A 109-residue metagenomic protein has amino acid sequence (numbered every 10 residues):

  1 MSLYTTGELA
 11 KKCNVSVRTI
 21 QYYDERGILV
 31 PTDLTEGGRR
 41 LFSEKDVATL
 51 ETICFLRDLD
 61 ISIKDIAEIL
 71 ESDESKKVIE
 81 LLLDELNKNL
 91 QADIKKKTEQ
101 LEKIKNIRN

Functional and structural regions predicted by a protein language model:
M1-K64: Basic helix-turn-helix/winged-helix DNA-binding cores and closely related short helical interaction motifs
C54, A67-N109: Short, charged amphipathic alpha-helical surface segments
